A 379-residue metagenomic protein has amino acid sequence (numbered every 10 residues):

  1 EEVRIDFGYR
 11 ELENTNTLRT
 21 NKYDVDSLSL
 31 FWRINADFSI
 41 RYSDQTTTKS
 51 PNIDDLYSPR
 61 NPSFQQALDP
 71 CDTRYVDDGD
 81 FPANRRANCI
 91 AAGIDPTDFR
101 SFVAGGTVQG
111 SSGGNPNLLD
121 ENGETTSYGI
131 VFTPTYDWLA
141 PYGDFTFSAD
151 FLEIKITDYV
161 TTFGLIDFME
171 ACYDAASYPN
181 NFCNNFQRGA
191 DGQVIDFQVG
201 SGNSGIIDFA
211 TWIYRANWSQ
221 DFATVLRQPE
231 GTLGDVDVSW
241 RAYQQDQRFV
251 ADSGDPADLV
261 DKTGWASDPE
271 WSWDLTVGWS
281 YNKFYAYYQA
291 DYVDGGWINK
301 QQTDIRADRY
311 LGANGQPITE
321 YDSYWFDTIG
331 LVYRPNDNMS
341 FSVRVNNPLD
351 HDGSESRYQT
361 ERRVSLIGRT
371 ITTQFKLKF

Functional and structural regions predicted by a protein language model:
E1-N35, S39, G123-G129, P134 (+1 more regions): Surface-exposed extracellular loop regions of Gram-negative outer-membrane beta-barrel proteins
E1-V3, I34-D37, D78-A83, T135-F145 (+3 more regions): Short loop/turn motifs that connect adjacent beta-strands in outer-membrane beta-barrel proteins
R10-N16, T47-P51, S58-R60, G123 (+7 more regions): Structural signature of outer-membrane beta-barrel domains
W32-A36, N122, F132-P141, D208 (+7 more regions): Outer-membrane beta-barrel strand-turn architecture
D37-E121, T146-F147, F151-G189, N346-R363: Surface-exposed extracellular loop regions of Gram-negative outer-membrane beta-barrel proteins, predominantly
S58, P62, D69-V76, N84 (+5 more regions): C-terminal beta-signal and terminal closure region of outer-membrane beta-barrel proteins
S63, V236-R334: C-terminal beta-barrel architecture of Gram-negative outer-membrane proteins
D246-F249, A290-A307, V332-F379: C-terminal beta-signal and adjacent terminal beta-strands/loops of Gram-negative outer-membrane beta-barrel proteins
